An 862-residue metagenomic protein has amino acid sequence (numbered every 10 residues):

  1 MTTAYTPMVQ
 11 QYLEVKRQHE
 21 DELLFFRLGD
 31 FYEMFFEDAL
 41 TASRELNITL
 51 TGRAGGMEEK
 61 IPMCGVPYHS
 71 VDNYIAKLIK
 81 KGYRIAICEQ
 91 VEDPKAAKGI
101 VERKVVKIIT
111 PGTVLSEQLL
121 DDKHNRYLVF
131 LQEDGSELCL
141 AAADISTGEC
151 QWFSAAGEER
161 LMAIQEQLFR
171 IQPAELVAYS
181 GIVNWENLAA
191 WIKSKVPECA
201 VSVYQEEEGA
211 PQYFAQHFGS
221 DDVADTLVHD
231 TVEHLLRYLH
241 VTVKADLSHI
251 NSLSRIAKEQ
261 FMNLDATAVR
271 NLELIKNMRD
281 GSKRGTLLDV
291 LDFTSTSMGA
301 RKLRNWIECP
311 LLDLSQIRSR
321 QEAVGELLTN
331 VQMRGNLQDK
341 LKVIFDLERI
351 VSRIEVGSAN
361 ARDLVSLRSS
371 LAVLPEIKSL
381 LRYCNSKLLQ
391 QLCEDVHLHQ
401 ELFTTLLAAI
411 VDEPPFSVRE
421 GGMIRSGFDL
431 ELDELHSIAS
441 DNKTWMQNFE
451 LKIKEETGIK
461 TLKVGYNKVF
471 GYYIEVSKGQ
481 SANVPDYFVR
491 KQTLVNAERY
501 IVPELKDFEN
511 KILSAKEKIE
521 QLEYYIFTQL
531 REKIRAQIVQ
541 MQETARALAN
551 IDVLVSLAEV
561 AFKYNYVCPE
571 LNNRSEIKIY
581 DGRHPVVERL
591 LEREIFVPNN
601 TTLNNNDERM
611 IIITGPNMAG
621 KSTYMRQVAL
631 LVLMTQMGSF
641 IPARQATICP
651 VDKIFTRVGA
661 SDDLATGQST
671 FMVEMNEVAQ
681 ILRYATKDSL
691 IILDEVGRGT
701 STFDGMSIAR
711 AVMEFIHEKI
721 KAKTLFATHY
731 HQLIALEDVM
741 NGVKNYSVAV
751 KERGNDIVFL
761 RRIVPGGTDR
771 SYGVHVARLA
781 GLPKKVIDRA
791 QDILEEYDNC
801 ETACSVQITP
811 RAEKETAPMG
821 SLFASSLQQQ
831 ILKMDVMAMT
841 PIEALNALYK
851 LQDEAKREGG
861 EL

Functional and structural regions predicted by a protein language model:
M1-E326, G335, K342-E355, A359-L451 (+2 more regions): Charged catalytic and DNA/RNA-contacting regions of genome-maintenance and nucleic-acid-processing enzymes
T2, F36-A39, D225, S295-T296 (+5 more regions): ATPase nucleotide-binding head domains, primarily ABC-like/P-loop NTPase cores
Y5-V9, F25, F36, Y68-I75 (+32 more regions): Amphipathic alpha-helical transducer elements in NTP-driven molecular machines
C88, P111-L120, D246, R382-L388 (+5 more regions): Active-site phosphate-binding and catalytic loops of NTP-dependent enzymes
E206-Y213, N263, L274, M278 (+5 more regions): Amphipathic heptad-repeat alpha-helical coiled-coil/stalk segments that mediate oligomerization, filament/stalk
N467, D835-L862: Terminal-proximal interaction/regulatory segments of ATP-powered molecular machines
L494, E498-E532: Extended, charged coiled-coil "arm/hinge" scaffolds of SMC/Rad50-like chromosome-maintenance ATPases and other large
R535, Q540-S556: Hydrophobic alpha-helical segments characteristic of transmembrane helices in integral membrane transporters
